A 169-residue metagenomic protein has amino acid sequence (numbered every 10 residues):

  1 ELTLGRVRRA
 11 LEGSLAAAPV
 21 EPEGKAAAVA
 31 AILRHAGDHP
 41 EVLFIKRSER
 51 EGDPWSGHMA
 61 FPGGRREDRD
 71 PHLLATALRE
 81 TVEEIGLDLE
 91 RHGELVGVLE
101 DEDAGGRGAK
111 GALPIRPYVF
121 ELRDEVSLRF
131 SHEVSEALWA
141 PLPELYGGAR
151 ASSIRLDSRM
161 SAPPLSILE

Functional and structural regions predicted by a protein language model:
E1-F61, R65-L128, P143-L145, R155-E169: N-terminal leader/linker segments that precede catalytic domains of diphosphate-processing enzymes
S127-R150: Acidic, glycine-rich loop-and-strand cores that form catalytic or ligand-binding grooves in diverse globular domains
